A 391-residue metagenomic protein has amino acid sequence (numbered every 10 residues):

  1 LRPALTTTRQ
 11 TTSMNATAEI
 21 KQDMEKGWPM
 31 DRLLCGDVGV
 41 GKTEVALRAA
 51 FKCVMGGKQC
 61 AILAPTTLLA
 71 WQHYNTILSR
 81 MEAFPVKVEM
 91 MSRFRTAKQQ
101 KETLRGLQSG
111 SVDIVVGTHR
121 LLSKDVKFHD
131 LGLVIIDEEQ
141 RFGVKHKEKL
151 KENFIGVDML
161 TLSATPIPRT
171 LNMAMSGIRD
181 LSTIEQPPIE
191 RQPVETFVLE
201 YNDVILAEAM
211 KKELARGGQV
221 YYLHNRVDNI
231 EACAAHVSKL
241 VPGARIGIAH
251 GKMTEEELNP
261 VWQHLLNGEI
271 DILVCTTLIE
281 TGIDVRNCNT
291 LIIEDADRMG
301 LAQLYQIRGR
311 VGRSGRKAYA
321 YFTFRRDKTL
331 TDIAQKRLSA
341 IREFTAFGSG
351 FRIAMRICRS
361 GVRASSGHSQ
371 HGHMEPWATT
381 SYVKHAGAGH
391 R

Functional and structural regions predicted by a protein language model:
L1-A61: Pre-Walker A segment
C35, G117, I135-I136, C275 (+1 more regions): Hydrophobic residues in beta-strands of the RecA-like P-loop NTPase core, especially within AAA+ ATPase
A46, H73-Y74, S123-H129, E139-F154 (+3 more regions): Conserved ATPase-coupling elements of RecA-like P-loop NTPase cores
K58-C60, K87, G110-I114, D130-L133 (+7 more regions): Loop/turn-to-beta-strand initiation segments
L69-G106, L240-V241: Conserved helix-turn-beta segment of the N-terminal RecA-like "Helicase ATP-binding" lobe in SF1/SF2 helicases
W71, F128-L133, E139-G217: Post-DEXD/H (motif II) to motif III coupling segment of the RecA-like Helicase ATP-binding lobe
F94-V115, S123-L131, E255-I272: Conserved motor-coupling elements within RecA-like helicase/translocase cores
D203-Y221, N225, N229-R391: C-terminal helicase module of SF1/SF2 nucleic-acid helicases/translocases
